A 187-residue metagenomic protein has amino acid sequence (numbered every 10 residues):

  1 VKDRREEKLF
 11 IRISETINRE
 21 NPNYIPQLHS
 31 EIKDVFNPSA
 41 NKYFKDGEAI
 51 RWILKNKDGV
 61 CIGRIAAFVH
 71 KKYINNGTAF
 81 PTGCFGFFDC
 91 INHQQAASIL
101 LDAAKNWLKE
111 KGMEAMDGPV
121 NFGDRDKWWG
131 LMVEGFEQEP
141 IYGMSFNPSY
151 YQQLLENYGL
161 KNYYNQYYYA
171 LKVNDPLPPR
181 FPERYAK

Functional and structural regions predicted by a protein language model:
V1-S39, P81, R184-K187: Short amphipathic alpha-helix that is part of the acyltransferase structural core
N37-I53, K57: A short helix-loop-beta-strand connector motif used in the catalytic cores of GNAT acetyltransferases and, in some
A49, T82, Y164-Q166: Extracellular structured ligand-interaction cores
R51-I53, V60-H70: Conserved beta-strand in the GNAT
K57, F68-K72, F88-C90, N121-G123 (+1 more regions): An acidic- and aromatic-residue-enriched active-site/binding cleft used to recognize and process polar
K72-N76, E183-A186: Short beta-strand/turn micro-motifs at beta-sheet edges
N75-K161: Acyl-donor binding region in acyl/amide transferases
S145-K187: Acyltransferase donor/substrate-recognition loop-hinge adjacent to the catalytic core
